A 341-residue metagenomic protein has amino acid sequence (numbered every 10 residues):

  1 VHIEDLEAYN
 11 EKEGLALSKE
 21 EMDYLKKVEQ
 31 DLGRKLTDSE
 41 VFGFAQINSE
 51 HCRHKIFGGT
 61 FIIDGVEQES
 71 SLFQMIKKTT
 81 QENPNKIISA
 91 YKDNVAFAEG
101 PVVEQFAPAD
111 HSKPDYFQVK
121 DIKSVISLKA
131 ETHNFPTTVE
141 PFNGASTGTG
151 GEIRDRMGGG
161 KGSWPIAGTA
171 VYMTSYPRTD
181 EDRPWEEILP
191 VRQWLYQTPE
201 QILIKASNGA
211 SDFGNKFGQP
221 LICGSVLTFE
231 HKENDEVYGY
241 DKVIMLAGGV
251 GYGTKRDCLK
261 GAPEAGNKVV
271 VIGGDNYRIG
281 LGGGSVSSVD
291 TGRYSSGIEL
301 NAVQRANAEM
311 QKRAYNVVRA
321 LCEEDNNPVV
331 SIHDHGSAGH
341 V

Functional and structural regions predicted by a protein language model:
V1-T291, S296-V329, G336-G339: Core nucleic-acid recognition elements
